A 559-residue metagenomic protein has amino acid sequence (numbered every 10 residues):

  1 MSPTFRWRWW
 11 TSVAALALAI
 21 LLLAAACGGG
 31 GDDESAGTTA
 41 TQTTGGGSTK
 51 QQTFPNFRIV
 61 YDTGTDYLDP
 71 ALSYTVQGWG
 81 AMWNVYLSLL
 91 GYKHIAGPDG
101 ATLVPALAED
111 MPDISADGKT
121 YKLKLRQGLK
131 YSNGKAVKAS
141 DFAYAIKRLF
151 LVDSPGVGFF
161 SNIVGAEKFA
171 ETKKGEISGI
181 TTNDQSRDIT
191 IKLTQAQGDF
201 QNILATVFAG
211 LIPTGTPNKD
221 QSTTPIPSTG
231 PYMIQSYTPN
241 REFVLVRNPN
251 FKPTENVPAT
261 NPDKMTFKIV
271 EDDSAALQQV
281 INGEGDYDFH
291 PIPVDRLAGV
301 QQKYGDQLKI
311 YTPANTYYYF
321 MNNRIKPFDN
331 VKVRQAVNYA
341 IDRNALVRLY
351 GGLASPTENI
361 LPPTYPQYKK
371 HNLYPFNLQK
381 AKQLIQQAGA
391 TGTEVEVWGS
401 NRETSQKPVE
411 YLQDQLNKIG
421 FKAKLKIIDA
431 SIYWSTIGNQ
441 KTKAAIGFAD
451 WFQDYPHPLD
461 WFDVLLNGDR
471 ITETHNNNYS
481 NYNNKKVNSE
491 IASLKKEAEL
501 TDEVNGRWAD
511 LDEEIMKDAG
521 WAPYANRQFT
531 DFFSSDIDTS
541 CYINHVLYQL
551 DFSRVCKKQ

Functional and structural regions predicted by a protein language model:
V60-A116, P225-P227: N-terminal lobe/hinge region of extracytoplasmic solute-binding protein
Y92, V246-F251, P313-A336, Y482 (+1 more regions): A bilobed periplasmic-binding-protein/Venus flytrap-type ligand-binding module shared by bacterial periplasmic
K93-P98, K174, A196-A259, K264 (+2 more regions): Gly/Pro-rich hinge or "lid" segments in bacterial periplasmic/extracellular proteins
D110-G158, T190, P327: Aromatic- and charge-enriched surface segment that lines or borders ligand/interaction sites
K122-K124, D141-A143, L151, V157-P213: Surface-exposed binding/hinge segments that line and control ligand-binding clefts or catalytic entry sites
P217-T223, N250-G299, K422: Ligand-site clamp/hinge motif
P231-Y232, R324, F328, Y339 (+2 more regions): Structural transition elements
T238, A340-Q367, E403-Q413, S435-Q559: Detector for C-terminal structural segments
